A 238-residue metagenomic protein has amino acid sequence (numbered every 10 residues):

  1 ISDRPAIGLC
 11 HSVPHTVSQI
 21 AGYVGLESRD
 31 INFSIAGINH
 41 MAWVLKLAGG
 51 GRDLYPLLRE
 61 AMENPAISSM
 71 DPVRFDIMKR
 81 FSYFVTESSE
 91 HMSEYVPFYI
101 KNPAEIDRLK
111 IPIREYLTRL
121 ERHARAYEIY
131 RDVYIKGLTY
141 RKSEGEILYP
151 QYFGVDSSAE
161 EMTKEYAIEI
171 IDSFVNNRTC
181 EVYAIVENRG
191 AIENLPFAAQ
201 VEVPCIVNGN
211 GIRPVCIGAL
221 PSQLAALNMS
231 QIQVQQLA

Functional and structural regions predicted by a protein language model:
R4-H40: Catalytic or ion-translocation cores adjacent to nucleophile or general acid/base/metal-coordination motifs in diverse
G25-A238: Long, compositionally biased stretches enriched for glycine and/or charged residues
